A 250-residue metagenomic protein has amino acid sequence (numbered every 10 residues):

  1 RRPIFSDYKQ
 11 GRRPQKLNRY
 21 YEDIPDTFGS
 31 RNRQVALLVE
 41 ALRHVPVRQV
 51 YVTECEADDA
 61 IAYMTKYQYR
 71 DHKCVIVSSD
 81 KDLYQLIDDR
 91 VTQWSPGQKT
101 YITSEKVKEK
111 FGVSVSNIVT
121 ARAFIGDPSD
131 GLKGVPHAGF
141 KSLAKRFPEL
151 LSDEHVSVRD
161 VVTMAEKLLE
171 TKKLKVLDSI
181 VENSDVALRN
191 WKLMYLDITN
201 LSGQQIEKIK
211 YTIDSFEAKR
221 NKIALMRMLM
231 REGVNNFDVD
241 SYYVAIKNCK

Functional and structural regions predicted by a protein language model:
R1-V77, L83-T100, Y195, N200-S215: Noncatalytic, basic helical substrate-engagement surface that gates or grips nucleic-acid strands
Q10-Y21, D26, V45-R48, R90 (+1 more regions): Non-catalytic nucleic-acid-binding/docking modules located in mid-to-C-terminal regions of nucleic-acid enzymes
K81-D82, K141: Alpha-helix/helix-capping structural signal
